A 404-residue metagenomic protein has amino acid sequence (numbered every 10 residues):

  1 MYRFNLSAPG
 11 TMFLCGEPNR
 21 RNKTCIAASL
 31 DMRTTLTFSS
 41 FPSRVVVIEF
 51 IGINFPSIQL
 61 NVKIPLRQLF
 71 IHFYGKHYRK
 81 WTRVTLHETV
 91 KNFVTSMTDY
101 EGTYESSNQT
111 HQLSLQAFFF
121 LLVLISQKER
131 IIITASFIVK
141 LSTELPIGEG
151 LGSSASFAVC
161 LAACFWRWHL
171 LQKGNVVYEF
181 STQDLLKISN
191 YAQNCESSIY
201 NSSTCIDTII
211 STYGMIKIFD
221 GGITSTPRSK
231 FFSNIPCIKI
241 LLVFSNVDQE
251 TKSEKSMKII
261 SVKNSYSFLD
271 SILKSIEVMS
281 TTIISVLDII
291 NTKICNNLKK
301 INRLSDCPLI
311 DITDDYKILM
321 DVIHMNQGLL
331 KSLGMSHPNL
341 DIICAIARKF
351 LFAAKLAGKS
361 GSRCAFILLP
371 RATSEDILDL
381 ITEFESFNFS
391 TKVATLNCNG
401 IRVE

Functional and structural regions predicted by a protein language model:
M1-R20, I26-I133, S142, W168-S202 (+2 more regions): C-terminal nucleotide
E144-S156: Gly/Ser-rich catalytic serine loop of serine hydrolases
S156-W168: Stable alpha-helical structural segments in soluble proteins, enriched in small hydrophobic residues
F157, C364-F366: Conserved short hydrophobic patches within well-ordered secondary structure
